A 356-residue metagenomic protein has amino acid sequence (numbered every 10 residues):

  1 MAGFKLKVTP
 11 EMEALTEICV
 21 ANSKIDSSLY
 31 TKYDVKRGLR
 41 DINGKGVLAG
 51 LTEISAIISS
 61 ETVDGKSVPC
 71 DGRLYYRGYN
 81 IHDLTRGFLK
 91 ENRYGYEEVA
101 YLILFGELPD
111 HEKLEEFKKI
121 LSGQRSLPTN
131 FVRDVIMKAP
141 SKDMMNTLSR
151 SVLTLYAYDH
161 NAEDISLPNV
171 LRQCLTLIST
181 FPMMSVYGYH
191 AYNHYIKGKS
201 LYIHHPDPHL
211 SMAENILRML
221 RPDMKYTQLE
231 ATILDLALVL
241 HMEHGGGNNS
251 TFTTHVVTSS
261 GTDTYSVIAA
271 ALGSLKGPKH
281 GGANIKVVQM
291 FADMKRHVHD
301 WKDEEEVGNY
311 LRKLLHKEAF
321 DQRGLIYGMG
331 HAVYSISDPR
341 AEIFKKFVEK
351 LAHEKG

Functional and structural regions predicted by a protein language model:
A2-G356: Hydrophobic alpha-helical bundle cores within soluble ligand-binding/oligomerization subdomains
